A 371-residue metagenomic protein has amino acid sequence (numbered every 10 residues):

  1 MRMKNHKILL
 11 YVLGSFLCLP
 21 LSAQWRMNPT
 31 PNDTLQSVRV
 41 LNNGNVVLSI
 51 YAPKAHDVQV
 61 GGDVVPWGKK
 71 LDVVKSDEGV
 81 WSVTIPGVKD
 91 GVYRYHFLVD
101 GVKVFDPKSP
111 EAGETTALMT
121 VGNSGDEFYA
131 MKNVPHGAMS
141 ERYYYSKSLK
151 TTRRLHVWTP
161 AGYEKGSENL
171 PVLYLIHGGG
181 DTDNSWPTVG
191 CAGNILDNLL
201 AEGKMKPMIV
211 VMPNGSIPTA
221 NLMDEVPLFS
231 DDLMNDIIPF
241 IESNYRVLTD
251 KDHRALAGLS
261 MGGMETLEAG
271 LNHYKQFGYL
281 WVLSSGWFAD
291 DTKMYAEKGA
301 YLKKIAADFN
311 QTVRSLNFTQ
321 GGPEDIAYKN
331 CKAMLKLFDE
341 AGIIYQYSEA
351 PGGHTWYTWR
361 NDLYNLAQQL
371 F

Functional and structural regions predicted by a protein language model:
M1-R26: Bacterial Sec-dependent N-terminal signal peptides
Q24-M27, T34, V40-K70, V74-F371: Non-catalytic cap/lid and distal C-terminal segments of serine-dependent acyl enzymes
